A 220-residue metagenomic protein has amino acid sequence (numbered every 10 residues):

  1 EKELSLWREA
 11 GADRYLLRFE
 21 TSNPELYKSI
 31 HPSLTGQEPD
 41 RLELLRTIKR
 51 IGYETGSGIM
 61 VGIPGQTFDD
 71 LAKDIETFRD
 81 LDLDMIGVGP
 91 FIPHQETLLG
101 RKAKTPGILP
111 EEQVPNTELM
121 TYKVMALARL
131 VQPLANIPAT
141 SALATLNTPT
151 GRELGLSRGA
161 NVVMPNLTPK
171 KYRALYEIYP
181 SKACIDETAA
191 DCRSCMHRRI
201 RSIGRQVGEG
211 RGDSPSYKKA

Functional and structural regions predicted by a protein language model:
E1-G52, M60-D82, T97-E118: Conserved non-cysteine loop/helix-boundary elements of the Radical SAM core domain that shape
F19-T21, T55-V61, V88-P90, A139-S141: A cross-domain feature marking catalytic cores of carbohydrate-active enzymes and several ubiquitous metabolic/repair
R79, M85-A220: Auxiliary Fe-S-binding modules of radical SAM enzymes
